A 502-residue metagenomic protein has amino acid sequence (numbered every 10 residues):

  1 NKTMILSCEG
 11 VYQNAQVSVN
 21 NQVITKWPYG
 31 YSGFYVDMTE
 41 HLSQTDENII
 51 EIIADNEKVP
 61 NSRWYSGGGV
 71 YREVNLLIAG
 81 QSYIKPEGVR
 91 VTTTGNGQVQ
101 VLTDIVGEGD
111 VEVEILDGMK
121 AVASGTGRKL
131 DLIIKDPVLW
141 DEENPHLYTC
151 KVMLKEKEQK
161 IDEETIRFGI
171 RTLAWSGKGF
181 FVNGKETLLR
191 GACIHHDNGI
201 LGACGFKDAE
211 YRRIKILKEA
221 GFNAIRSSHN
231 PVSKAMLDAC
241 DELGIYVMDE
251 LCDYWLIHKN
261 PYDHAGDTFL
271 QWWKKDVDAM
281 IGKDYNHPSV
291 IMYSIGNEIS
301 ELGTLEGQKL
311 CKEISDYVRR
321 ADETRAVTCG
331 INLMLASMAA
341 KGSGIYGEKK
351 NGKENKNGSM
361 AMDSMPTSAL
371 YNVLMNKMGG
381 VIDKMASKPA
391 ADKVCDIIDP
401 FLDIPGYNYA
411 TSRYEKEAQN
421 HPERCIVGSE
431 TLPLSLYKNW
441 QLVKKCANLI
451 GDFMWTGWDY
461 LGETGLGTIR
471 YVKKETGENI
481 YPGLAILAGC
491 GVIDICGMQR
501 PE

Functional and structural regions predicted by a protein language model:
N1-I84, G107-E108, K120, P231-S233 (+3 more regions): Accessory beta-strand-rich segments of carbohydrate-active enzymes
G30, H195-D208, I216, A220-S228 (+6 more regions): The substrate-binding groove and active-site-proximal loops of carbohydrate-active enzymes, especially glycoside
S43-T45, L102-S176: Extended acidic/polar, glycine-enriched regions that form or flank non-catalytic beta-rich accessory modules
V59-P60, S289-Y293, E313-R320, V327-E502: Substrate-binding clefts and catalytic carboxylate motifs of secreted carbohydrate-active enzymes
Q81-G107: Surface beta-strand/loop "capping" patches
Y83, G88-V91, L139, K151-E219 (+1 more regions): N-terminal carbohydrate-binding accessory modules
R213-K215, F222-L270, L310-R325: Aromatic-lined substrate-binding rim segments of carbohydrate-active enzymes
L270-H287: An active-site-proximal structural segment forming one wall of the substrate-binding cleft that immediately precedes
